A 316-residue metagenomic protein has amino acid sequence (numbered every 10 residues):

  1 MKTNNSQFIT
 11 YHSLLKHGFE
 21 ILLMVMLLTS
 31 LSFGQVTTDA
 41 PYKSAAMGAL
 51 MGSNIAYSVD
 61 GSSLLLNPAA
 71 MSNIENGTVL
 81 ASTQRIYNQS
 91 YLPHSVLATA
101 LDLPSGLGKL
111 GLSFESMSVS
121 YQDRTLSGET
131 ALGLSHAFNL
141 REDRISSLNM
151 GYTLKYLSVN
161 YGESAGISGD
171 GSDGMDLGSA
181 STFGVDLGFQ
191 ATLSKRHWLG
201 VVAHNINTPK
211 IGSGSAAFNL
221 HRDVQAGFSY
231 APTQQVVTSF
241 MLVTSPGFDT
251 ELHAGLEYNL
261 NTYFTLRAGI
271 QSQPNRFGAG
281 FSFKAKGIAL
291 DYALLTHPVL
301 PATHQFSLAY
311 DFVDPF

Functional and structural regions predicted by a protein language model:
K2-L15, T29: Short, basic, low-complexity termini and linkers enriched in Ser/Thr/Gly/Pro that act as targeting/leader peptides
F8-I9, L22, A40-S44: Low-complexity, intrinsically disordered regions enriched in charged/polar residues
L14, E20-I21, I74: N-terminal processing/targeting junctions
E20-S30: Bacterial N-terminal signal peptides
Q35-F316: Subset of outer-membrane beta-barrel
